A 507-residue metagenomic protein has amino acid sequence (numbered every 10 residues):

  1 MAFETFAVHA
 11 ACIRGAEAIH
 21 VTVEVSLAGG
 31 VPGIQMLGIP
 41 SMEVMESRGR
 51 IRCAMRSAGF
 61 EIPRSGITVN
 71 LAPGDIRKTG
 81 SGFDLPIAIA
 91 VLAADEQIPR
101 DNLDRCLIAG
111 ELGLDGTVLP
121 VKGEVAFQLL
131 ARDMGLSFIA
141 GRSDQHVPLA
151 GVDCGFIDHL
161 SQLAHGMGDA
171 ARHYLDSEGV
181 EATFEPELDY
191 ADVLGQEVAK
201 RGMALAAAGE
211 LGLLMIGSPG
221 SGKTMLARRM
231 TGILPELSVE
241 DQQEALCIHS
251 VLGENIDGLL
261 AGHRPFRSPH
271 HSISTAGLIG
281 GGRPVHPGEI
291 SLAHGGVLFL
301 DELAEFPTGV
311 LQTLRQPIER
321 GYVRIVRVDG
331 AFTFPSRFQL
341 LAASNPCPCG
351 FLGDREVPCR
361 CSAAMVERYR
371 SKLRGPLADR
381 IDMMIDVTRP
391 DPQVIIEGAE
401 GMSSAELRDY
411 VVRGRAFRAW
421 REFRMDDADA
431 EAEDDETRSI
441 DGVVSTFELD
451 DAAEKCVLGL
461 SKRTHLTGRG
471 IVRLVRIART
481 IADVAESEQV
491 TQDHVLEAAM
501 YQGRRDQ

Functional and structural regions predicted by a protein language model:
M1-L214, S221-T224, V326, E488-Q507: Peripheral, non-AAA+ core regions of ATP-driven protein-machinery
I19-L27, L278, D382-D386: Short beta-strand elements
P40-R48, P63, N70-G80, V285 (+1 more regions): Basic, amphipathic alpha-helical bundle interface domains used for macromolecular binding and assembly
L114, L298-F299, E305-F306, P392: Residues immediately C-terminal
A204, L259, P265, T275-L298 (+1 more regions): Conserved alpha-helical scaffold flanking the Walker A/P-loop in AAA+ ATPase domains
M215-G258, R320: Walker A/P-loop
G217, G280, E302: The Walker A (P-loop) glycine that initiates the GxxxxGKT/S ATP-binding motif of P-loop NTPases
G295, D301-E302, T313: Walker B catalytic acidic pair
